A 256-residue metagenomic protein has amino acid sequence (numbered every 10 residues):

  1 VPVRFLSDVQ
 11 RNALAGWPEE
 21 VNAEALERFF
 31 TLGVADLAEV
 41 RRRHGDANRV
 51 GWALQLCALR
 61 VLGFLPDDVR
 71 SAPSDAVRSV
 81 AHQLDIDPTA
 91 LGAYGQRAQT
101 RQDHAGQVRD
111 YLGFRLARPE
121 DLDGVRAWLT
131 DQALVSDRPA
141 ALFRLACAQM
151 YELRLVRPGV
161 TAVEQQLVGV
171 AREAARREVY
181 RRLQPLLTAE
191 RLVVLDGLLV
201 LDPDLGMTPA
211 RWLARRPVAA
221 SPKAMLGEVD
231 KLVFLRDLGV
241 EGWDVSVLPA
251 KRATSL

Functional and structural regions predicted by a protein language model:
P2-L256: Long amphipathic alpha-helical coiled-coil/heptad-repeat bundle
